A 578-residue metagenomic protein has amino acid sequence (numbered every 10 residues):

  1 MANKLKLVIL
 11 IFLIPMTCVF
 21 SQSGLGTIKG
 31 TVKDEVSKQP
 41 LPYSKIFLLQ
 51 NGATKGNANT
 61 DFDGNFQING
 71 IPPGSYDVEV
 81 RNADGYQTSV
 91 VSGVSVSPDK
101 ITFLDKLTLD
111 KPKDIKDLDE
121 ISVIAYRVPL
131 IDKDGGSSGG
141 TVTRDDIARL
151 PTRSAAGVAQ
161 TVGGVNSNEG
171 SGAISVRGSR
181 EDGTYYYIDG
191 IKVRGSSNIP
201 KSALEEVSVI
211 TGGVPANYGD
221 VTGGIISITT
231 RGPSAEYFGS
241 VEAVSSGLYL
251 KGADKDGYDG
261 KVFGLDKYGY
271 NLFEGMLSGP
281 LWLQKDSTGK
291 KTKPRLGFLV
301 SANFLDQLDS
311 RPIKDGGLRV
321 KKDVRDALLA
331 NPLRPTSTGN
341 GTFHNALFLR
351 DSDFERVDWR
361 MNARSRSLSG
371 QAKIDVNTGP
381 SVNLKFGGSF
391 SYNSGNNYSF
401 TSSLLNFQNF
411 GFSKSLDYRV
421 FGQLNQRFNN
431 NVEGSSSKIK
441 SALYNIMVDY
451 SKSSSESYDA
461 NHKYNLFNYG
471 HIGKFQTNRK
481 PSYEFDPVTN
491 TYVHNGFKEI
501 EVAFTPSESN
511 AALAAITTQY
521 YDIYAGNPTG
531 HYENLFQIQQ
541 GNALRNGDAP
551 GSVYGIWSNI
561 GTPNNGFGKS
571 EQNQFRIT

Functional and structural regions predicted by a protein language model:
F20-E120: Periplasm-facing N-terminal accessory domains of Gram-negative outer-membrane beta-barrel systems
Q22-G24, G70, N168, Y218 (+6 more regions): Short sequence motifs at beta-strands and strand-loop junctions characteristic of Gram-negative outer-membrane
D77, Y185, E236-F238, D286 (+7 more regions): Membrane-spanning beta-strand positions in outer-membrane beta-barrel proteins
G93-F103, E120-I225, M276-P280: Periplasmic N-terminal accessory/gating domains of Gram-negative outer-membrane beta-barrel systems
A125, G239-G247, F298-D306, F386-Y392 (+1 more regions): Transmembrane beta-barrel strands of outer-membrane/channel proteins
E206-V214, I225, T230-D286, V300-F304 (+1 more regions): Short strand-turn segments of transmembrane beta-barrel domains in outer membranes, especially the first one or two
K267-N397, S415-G422, Q426-F428: Transmembrane beta-barrel wall of Gram-negative outer-membrane proteins
S389-T578: Replace "related TpsB outer-membrane translocases also match" with "some related outer-membrane beta-barrels such as
